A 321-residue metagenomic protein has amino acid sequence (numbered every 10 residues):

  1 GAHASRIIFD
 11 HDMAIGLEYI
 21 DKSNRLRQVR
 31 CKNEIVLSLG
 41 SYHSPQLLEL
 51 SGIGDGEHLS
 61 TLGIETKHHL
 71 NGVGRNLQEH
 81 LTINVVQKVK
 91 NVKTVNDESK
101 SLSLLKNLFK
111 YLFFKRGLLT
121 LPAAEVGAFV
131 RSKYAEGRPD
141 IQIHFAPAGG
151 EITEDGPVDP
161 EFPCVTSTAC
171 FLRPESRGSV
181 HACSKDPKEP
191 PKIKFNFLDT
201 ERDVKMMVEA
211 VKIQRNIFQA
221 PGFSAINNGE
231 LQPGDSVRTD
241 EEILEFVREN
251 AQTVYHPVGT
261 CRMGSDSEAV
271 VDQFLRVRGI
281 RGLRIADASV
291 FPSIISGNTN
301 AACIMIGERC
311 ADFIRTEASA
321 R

Functional and structural regions predicted by a protein language model:
I7-D10, L17-L108, L118: Glycine-rich loop(s) and the adjacent beta-strand/alpha-helix scaffold that form part
G16, I20, K90-K93, L108-A302 (+1 more regions): FAD-dependent oxidoreductase catalytic-site/capping-region signature
N33-S38, Q46-E49, R284, S293-S296 (+1 more regions): Conserved, well-structured core segments
L81-I83, I306, T316: N-terminal low-complexity, intrinsically disordered patches enriched in charged
